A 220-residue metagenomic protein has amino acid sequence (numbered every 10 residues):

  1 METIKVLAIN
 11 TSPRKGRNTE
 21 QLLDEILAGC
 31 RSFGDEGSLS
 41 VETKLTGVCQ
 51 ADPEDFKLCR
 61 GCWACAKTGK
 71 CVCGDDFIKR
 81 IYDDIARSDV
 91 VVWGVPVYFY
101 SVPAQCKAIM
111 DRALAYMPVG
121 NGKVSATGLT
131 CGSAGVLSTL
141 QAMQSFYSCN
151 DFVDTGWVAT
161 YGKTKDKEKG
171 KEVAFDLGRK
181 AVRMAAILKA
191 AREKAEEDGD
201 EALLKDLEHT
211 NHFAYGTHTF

Functional and structural regions predicted by a protein language model:
M1-Y116, E168-F220: N-terminal beta1-alpha1-beta2 submodule of the flavodoxin-like/Rossmannoid cofactor-binding fold
V119-Y161: Short, glycine-/small-residue-rich phosphate/pyrophosphate-handling segment
K163-K165: Inter-lobe coupling/hinge region of RecA-like P-loop helicase motors
